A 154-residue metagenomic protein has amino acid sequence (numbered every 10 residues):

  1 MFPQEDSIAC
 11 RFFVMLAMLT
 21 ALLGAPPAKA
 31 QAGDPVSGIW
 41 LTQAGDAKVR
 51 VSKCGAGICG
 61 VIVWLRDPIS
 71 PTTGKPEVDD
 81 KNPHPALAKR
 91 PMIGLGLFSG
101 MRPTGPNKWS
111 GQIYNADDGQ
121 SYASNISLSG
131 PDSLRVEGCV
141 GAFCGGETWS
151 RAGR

Functional and structural regions predicted by a protein language model:
M1-C10: N-terminal secretory signal peptides that target proteins for export/translocation
F13-G24: Bacterial N-terminal signal peptides
P26-A30: Sec/Tat signal peptide C-region and signal peptidase I cleavage site
V36-S37, Q43-D117, S121-S124: Central antiparallel beta-sheet cores of small beta-barrel/beta-sandwich binding domains
C54, S129-G130: Structural motif
P85-A86, L134-G141: Short aromatic-glycine motifs in intrinsically disordered, low-complexity regions
G105, G130-D132: Residue-level recognition of beta-strand termini and adjacent short loop/turns
P131, V140-R154: Edge beta-strand at a domain terminus
